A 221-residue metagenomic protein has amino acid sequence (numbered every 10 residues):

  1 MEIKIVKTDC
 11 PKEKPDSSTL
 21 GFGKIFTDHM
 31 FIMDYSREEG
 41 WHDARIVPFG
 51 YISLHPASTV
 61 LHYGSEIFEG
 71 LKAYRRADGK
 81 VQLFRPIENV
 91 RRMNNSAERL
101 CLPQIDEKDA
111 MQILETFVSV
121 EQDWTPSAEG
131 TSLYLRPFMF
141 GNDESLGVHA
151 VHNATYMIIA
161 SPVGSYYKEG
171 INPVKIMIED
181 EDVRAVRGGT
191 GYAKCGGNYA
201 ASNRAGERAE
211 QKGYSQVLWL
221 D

Functional and structural regions predicted by a protein language model:
M1-K108, Q112-I113, F117, S145-D221: Helix-start/capping segments and mature chain N-termini
V120, A128-A150, G164: Non-catalytic, conformational "gating/processing" segments within enzyme and secreted inhibitor domains
P126-G130, E169-I171: Short helix-terminating capping/connector loops at secondary-structure junctions
